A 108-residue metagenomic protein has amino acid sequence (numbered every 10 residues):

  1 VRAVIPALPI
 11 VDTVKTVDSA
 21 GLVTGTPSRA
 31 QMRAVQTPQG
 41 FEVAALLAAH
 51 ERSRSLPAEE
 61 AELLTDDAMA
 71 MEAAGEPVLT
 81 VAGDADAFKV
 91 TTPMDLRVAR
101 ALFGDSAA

Functional and structural regions predicted by a protein language model:
V1-V81, A108: Conserved core of the sugar-phosphate nucleotidyltransferase
T13, A87-F88: Short secondary-structure capping/turn micro-motifs that flank functional sites
D18-S19, G75, T92-M94, R100: Charge-rich, low-complexity amphipathic helices in intrinsically disordered tails/linkers adjacent to domains
R33-V35, V90, A101: Generic detector of contiguous secondary-structure segments
A58, D66-A68, A85-D86, P93-A108: SAM-dependent methyltransferases
V78-A82, F88-T91: Conserved active-site beta-strand element of glycosyltransferases/polysaccharide synthases
